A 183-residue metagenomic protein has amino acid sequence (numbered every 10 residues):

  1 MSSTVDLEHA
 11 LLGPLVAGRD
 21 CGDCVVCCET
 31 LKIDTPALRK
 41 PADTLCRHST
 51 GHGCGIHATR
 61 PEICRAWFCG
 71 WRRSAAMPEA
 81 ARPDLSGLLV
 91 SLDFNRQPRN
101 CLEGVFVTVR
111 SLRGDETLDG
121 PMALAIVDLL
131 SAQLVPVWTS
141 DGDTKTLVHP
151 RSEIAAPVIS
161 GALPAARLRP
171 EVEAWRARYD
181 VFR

Functional and structural regions predicted by a protein language model:
M1-R183: Short loop/turn segments that flank or connect secondary-structure elements
